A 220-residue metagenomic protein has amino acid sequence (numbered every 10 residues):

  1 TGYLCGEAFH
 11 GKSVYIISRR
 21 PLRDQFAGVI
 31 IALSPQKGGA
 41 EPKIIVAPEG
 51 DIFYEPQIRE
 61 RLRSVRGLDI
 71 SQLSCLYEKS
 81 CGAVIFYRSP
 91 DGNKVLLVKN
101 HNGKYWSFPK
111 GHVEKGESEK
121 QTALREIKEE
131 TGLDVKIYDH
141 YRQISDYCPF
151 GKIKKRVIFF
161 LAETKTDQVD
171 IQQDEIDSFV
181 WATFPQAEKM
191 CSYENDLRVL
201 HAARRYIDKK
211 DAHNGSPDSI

Functional and structural regions predicted by a protein language model:
G2-L76: Hydrophobic N-terminal alpha-helices or hydrophobic patches in metabolic proteins across all domains of life
A8-H10, R20-R23, P90-D91, N102-Y105 (+2 more regions): Short, charged/polar surface micro-motifs in flexible loops or helix N-caps
K12, K79-C81, N93, K155-I158 (+1 more regions): Change "...and in nucleic-acid phosphodiester-cleaving endonucleases..." to "...and in nucleic-acid processing enzymes
G39-E41, Y105-P109: Short small-residue beta-strand/loop micro-motif enriched in glycine and branched aliphatics
R66-Y77, K189-I220: Charged phosphate-binding loop/patch that engages nucleotide di/tri-phosphates or the phosphate backbone of nucleic
Q72-V95: Conserved N-terminal beta-strand and adjoining loop/helix that marks the start of the Nudix/MutT-like hydrolase domain
I85, L97, F159-E163: Short, well-ordered beta-strand micro-motif
G111-V199: Unchanged
